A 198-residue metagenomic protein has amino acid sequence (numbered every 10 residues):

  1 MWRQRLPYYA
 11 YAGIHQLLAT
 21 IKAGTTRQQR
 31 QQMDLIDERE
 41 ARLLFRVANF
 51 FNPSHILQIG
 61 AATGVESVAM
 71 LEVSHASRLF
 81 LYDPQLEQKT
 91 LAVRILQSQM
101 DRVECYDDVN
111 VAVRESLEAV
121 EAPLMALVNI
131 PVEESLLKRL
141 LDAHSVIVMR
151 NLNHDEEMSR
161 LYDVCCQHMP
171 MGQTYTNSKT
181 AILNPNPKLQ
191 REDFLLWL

Functional and structural regions predicted by a protein language model:
M1-L127, P131-V146, N153-L198: A short alpha-helical cap/connector motif
